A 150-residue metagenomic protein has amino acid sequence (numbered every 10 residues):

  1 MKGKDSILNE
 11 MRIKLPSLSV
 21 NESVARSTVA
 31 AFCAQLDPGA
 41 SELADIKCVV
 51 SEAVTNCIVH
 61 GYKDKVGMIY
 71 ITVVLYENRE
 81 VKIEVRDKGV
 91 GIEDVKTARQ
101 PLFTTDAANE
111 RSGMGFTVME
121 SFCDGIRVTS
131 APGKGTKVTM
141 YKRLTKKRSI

Functional and structural regions predicted by a protein language model:
M1-R12, C57-I150: Conserved beta-strand-loop-beta-strand hairpin that lines the nucleotide-binding pocket of ATP/GTP-utilizing enzymes
R12-V24: STAS-typified acidic loop motif
S17-L18, E42, T104: A generic structural signal for short
V24-V29, V73-L75: Short, charged, low-hydrophobicity "junction" segments
S27-S51: Conserved short strand/loop->alpha-helix "switch" segment adjacent to the catalytic nucleotide/phosphoryl-transfer site
E52-N56: Conserved polar catalytic motif of the HATPase_c/GHKL fold
